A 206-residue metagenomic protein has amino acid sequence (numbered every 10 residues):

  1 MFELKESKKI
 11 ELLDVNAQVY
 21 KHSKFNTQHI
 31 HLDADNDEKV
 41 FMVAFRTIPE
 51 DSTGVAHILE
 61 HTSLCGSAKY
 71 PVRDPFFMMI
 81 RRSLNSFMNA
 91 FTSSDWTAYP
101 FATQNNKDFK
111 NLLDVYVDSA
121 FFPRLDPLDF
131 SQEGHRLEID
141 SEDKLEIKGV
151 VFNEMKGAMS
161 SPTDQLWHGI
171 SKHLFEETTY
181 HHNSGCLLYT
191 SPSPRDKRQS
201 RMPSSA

Functional and structural regions predicted by a protein language model:
M1-D35: N- or domain-start disorder-to-order transition segments that initiate the globular core
D33-D118, D129, S160, D164 (+1 more regions): M16/MPP (pitrilysin/insulinase) zinc-metallopeptidase core fold and M16-derived inactive scaffolds
D114-D118, N153, K172: Generic alpha-helical structural context detector
P123-E154: Acidic/histidine-enriched alpha-helical segments
E154, Q165, G169-S171, F175 (+1 more regions): Hydrophobic, small-residue-rich alpha-helical packing segments that form membrane-like cores
Y189-D196: Conserved small/polar residues in nucleotide/adenosyl-binding loops
S200-A206: Hydrophobic alpha-helical segments, chiefly the membrane-spanning helices and signal/signal-anchor peptides
